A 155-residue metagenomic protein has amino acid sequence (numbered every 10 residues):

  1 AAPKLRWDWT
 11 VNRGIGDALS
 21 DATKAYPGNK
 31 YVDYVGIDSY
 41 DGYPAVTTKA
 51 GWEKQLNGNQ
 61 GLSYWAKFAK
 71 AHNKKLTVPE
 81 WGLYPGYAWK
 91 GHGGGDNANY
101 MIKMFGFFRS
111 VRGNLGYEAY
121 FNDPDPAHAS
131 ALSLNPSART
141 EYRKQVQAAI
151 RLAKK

Functional and structural regions predicted by a protein language model:
A1-A22, V32-Y34: A surface/extracellular/periplasmic glyco- and lipid-processing/surface-interacting theme
A2, Y26-Y31, A69-A71, S110-G113: Extracellular/periplasmic catalytic domains that process cell-envelope and extracellular macromolecules
K4-D8, Y31-G36, K75-V78, N114-A119: Structural preference for beta-strand elements that scaffold enzyme active sites
V11-I15, D41, G82-P85, P124: Active-site-proximal loop/turn and secondary-structure-junction residues that shape catalytic pockets, frequently
R13-P27, L56-F68, N99-F107: Alpha-helical scaffolding within the catalytic cores of extracellular/periplasmic polymer-degrading hydrolases
L19-S20, T47-T48, S130: Short, solvent-exposed loop/turn and secondary-structure capping segments
K30-A88: Glycoside hydrolase catalytic-domain groove-lining segments
K74-K155: Substrate-binding cleft of secreted/luminal carbohydrate-active enzymes
